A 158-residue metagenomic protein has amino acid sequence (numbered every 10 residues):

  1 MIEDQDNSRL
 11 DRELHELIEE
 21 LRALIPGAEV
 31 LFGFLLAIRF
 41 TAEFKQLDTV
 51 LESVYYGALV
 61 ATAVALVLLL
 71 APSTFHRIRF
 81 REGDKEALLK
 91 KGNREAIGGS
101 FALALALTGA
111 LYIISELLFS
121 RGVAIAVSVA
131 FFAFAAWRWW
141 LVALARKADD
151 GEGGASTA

Functional and structural regions predicted by a protein language model:
M1-E19, L24-V30, A37-A63, V67-A158: Cytosol-facing regions at membranes
